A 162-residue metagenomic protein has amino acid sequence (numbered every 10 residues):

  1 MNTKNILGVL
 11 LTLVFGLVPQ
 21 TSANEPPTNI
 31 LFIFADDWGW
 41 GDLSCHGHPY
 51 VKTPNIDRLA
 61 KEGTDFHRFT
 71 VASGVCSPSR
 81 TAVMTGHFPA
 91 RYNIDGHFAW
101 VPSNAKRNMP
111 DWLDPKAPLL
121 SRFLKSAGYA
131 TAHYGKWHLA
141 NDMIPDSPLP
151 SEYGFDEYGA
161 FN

Functional and structural regions predicted by a protein language model:
N2, I6-L7, T21-N162: Formylglycine-dependent sulfatase
G8-L17: Bacterial N-terminal signal peptides
